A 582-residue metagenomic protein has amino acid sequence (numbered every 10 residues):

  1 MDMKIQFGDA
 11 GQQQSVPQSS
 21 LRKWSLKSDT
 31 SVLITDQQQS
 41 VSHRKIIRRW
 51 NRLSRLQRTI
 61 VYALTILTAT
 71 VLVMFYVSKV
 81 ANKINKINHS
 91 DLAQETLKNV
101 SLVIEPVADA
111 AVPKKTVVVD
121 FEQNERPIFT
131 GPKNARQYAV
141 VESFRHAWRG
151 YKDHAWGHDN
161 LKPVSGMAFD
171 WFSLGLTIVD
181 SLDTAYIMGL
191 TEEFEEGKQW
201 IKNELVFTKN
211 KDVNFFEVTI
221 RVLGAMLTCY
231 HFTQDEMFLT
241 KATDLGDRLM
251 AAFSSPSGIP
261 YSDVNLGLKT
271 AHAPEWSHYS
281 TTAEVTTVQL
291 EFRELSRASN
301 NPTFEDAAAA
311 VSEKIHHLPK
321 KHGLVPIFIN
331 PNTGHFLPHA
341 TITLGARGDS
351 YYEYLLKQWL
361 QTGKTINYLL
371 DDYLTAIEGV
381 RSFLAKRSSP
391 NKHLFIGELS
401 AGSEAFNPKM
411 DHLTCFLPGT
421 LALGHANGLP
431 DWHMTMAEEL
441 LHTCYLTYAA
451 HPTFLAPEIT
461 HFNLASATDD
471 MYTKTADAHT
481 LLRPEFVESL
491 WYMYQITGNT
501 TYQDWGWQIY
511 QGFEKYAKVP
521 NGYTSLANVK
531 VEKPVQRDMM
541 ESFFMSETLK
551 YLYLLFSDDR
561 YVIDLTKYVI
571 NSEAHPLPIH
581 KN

Functional and structural regions predicted by a protein language model:
D2-N582: Glycan-recognition and catalytic cores of secretory/periplasmic carbohydrate-active enzymes
